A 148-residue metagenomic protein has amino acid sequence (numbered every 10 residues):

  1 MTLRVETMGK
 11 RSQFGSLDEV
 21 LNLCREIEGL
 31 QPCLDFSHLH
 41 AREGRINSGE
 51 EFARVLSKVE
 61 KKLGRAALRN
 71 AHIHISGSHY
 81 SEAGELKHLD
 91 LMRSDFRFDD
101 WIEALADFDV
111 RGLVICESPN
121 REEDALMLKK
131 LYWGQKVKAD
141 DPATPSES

Functional and structural regions predicted by a protein language model:
M1-G84: Acidic/histidine-rich catalytic cores of soluble enzymes
M1-K10, S118-E123, A143: Catalytic cores of phosphodiester-bond-cleaving enzymes
T2, G49-E50, R97-D100, A104 (+2 more regions): A structural signal for the main folded, soluble domain(s) of proteins
R54-R65, M92-D107: A short, acidic, amphipathic alpha-helical segment used as a generic capping/interface helix at domain edges
H72-H74, G112-S118: Conserved active-site loop/cleft motifs that coordinate metal ions or position small ligands
A83-D95: Glycine-rich phosphate-binding "P-loop"
D90-R93, I115, P119: Charge-rich, low-complexity N-terminal segments
E122-K138: C-terminal helical cap(s) of enzyme catalytic domains, especially alpha/beta-barrels
